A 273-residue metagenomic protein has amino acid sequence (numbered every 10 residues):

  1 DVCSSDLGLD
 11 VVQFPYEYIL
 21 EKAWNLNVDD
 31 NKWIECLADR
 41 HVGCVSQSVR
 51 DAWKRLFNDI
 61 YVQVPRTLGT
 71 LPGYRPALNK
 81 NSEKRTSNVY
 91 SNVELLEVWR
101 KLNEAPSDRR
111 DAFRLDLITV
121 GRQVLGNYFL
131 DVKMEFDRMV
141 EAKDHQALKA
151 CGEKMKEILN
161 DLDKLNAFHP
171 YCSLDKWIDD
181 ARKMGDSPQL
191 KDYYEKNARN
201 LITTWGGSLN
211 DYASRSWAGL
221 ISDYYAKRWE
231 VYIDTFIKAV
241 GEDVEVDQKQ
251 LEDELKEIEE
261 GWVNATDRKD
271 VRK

Functional and structural regions predicted by a protein language model:
D1-K273: Substrate-binding groove of N-acetylhexosamine-processing glycoside hydrolases
